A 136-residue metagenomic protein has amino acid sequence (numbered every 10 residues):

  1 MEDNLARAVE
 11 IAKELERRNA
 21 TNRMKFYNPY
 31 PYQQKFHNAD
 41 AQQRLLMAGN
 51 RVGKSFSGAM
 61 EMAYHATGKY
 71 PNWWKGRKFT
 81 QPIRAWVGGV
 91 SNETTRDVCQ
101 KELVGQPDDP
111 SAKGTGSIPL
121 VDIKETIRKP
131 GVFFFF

Functional and structural regions predicted by a protein language model:
M1-F136: Phosphate/NTP-binding elements of NTP-utilizing enzymes
